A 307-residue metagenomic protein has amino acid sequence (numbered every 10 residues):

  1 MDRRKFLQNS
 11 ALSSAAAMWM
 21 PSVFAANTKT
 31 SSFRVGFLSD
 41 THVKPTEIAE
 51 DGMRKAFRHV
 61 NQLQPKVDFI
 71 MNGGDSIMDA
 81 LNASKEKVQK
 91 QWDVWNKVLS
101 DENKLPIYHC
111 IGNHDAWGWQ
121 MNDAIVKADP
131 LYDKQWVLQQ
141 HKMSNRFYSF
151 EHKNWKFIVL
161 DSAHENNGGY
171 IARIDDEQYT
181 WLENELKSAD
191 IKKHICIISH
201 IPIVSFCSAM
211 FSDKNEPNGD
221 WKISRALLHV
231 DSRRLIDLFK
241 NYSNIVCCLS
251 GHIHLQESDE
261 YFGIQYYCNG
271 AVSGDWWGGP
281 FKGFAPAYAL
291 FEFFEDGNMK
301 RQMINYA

Functional and structural regions predicted by a protein language model:
R4-A26: N-terminal export signals
V23-Q89, N145: N-terminal active-site segment of His-dependent metallophosphoesterases
V35-F37, I70-N72, H109, I197 (+1 more regions): Residue-level marker for buried hydrophobic side chains located in beta-strands that build the well-ordered beta-sheet
D40, G74-D75, G112-N113, H200 (+1 more regions): Active-site glycine-centered loops adjacent to acidic/histidine catalytic or metal-binding residues that shape
L81-H194, E216-K222, D231-I245, D259-M303: Extended active-site neighborhood of metal-dependent phosphoesterases/phosphodiesterases
D190-C207: Short acidic, glycine-rich surface-loop motifs adjacent to enzyme active sites
S205-H229: Flexible internal linker/loop segments at domain or repeat junctions
